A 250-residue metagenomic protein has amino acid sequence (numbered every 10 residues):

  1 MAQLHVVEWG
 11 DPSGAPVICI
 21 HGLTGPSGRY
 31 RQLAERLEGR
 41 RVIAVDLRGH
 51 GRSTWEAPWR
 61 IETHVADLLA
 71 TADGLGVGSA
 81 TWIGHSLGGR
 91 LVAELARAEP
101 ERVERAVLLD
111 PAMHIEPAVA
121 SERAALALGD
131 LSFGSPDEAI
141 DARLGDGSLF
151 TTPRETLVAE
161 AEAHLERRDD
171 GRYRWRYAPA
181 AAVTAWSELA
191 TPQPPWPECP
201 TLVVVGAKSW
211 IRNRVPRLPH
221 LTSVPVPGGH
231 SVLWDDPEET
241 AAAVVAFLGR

Functional and structural regions predicted by a protein language model:
M1-I18, E38-R40, V77-G78, T222 (+1 more regions): Alpha/beta-hydrolase fold catalytic core
A2, R31-A34, I43-I83, A242: Active-site loop/oxyanion-hole signature of alpha/beta-hydrolase fold enzymes
V7-T54: Conserved HGGG/HGGXW glycine-rich cap/lid loop of the alpha/beta-hydrolase fold
G84, G88, V92: Gly/Ala-rich beta-loop-alpha elbow adjacent to hydrolase catalytic centers
E94-R97, E104-D137: Flexible "cap/lid" loop of the alpha/beta hydrolase fold
G134-L189: Conserved alpha/beta-hydrolase catalytic His-Asp/Glu region
E166-P219: Conserved serine/cysteine hydrolase catalytic core
G228-P237: Catalytic histidine-centered segment of alpha/beta-hydrolase-like enzymes
